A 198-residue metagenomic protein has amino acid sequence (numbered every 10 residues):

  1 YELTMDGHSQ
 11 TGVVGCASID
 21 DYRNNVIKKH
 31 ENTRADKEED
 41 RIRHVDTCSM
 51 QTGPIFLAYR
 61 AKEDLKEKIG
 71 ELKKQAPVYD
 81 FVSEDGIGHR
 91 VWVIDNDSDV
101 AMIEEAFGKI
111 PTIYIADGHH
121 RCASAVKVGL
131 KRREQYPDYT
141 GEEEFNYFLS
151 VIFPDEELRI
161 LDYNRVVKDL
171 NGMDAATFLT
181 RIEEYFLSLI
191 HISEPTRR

Functional and structural regions predicted by a protein language model:
Y1-S193, R197-R198: Surface-exposed, charge/polar-rich loops and edge strands
